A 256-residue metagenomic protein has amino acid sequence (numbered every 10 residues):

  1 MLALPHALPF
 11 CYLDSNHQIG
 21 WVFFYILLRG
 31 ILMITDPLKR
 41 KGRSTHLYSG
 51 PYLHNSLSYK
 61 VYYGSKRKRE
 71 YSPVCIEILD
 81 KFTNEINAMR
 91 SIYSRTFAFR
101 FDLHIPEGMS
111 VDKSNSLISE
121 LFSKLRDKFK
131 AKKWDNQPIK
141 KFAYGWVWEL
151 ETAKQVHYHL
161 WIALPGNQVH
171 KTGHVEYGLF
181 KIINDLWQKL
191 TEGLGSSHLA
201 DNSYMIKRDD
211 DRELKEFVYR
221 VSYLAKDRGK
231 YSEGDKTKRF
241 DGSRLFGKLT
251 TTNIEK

Functional and structural regions predicted by a protein language model:
I34-P37, K41, S49-Y93, G166-K256: Catalytic "initiation/cleavage/transfer" segments centered on a nucleophilic residue and adjacent nucleic-acid-engaging
E85-L150: Signature for HUH/AEP ssDNA processing cores
A143-Q168: Histidine-centered divalent-metal-coordination microenvironment in nucleic-acid enzymes
